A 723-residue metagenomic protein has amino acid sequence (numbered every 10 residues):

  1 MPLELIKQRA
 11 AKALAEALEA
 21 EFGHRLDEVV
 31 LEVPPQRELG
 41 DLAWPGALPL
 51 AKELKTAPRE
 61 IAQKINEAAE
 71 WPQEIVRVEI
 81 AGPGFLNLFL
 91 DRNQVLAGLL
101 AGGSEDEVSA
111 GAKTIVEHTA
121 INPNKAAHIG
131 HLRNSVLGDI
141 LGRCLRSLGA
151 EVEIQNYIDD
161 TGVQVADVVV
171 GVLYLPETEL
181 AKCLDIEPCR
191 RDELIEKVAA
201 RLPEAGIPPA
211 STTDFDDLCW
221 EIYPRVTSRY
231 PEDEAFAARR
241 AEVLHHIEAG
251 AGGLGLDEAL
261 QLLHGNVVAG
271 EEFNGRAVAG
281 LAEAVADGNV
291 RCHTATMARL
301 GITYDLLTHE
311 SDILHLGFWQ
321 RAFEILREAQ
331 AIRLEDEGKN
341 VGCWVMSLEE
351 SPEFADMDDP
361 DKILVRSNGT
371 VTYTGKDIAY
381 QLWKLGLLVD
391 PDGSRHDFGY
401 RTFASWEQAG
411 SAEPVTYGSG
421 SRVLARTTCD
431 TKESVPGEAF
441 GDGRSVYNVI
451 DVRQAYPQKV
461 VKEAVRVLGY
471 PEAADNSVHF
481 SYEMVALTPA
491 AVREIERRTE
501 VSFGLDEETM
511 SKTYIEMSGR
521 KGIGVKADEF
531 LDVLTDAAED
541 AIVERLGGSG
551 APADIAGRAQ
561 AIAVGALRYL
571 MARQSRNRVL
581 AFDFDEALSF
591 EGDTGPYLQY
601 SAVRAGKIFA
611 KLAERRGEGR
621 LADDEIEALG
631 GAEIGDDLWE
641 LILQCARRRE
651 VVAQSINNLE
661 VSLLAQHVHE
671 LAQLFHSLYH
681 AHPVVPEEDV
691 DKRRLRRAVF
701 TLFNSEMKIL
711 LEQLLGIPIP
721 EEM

Functional and structural regions predicted by a protein language model:
P2-L96, V108-M723: Non-catalytic interaction-recognition regions
A97-G102: Short, charged, solvent-exposed linker or helix-capping segments at domain edges/interfaces that act as flexible hinges
